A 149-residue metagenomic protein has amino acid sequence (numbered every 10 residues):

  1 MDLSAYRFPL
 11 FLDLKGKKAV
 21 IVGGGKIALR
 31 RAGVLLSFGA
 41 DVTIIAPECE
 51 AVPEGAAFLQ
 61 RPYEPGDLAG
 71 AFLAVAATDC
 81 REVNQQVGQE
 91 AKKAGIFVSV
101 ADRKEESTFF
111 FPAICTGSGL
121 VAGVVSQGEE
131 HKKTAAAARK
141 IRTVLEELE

Functional and structural regions predicted by a protein language model:
M1-R61: Hydrophobic, well-ordered beta-alpha structural blocks that scaffold small-molecule cofactor pockets
D13, F111-E149: Adenosine-phosphate binding glycine-rich loop
K15-G16, A69-A71: Alpha-helix C-terminal capping/helix-to-coil transition sites in glycosyltransferase folds
G25-I27, E82, G128: Residue-level detector of alpha-helix initiation sites
T43, A71-C80, L120-E129: Short beta-strand and adjoining strand-loop segment in the mid-core of the Rossmann-like NAD(P)-dependent dehydrogenase
P47-C49, Y63, D102-E106, Q127-G128: Short, ordered loop/turn segments at secondary-structure junctions
L59-G70: Short amphipathic alpha-helix with an adjacent loop that forms part of the alpha/beta core around
L73-A77, N84-F110: ADP-ribose/adenylate-binding Rossmann-like module
